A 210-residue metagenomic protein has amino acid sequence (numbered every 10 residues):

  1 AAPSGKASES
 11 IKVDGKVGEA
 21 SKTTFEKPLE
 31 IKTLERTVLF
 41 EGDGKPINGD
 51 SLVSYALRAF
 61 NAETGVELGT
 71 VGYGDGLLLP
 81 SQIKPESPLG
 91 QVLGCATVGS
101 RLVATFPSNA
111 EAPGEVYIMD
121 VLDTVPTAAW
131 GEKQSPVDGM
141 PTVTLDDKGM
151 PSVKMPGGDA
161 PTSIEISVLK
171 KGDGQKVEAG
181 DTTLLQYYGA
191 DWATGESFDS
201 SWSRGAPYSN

Functional and structural regions predicted by a protein language model:
A1-N210: Cross-family detector of peptidyl-prolyl cis-trans isomerase
